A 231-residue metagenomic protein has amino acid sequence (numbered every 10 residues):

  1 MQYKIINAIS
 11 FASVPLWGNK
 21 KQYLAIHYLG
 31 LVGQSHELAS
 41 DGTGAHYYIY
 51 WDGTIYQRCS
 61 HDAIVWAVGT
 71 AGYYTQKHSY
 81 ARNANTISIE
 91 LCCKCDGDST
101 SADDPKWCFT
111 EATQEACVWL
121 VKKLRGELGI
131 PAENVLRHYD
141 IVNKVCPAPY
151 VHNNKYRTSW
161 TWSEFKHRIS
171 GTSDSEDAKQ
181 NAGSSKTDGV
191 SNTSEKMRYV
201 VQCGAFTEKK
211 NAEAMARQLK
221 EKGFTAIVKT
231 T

Functional and structural regions predicted by a protein language model:
M1-K20, A84, C92-T193, T231: Basic/polar, cationic surfaces and motifs that engage anionic cell-wall and phosphate/carboxylate ligands
M1-R82, A205: N-terminal catalytic cores of peptidoglycan-degrading enzymes
Y23, A84-T86, R198: Structural motif
Y28-G30, C59, L124-L128, I169 (+3 more regions): Sec/Tat-exported extracytoplasmic proteins
L29, C92-K94, Q202-F206: Short strand-loop junctions, especially beta-strand C-caps/beta-turns that link beta-sheets to coils or alpha-helices
S40-G42, T100-K106, E213-L219: Short, polar loop/linker segments at the starts of domains and inter-domain junctions
Q180-T231: Solvent-exposed beta-strand motifs enriched in subsets of small alpha/beta binding domains, especially certain
